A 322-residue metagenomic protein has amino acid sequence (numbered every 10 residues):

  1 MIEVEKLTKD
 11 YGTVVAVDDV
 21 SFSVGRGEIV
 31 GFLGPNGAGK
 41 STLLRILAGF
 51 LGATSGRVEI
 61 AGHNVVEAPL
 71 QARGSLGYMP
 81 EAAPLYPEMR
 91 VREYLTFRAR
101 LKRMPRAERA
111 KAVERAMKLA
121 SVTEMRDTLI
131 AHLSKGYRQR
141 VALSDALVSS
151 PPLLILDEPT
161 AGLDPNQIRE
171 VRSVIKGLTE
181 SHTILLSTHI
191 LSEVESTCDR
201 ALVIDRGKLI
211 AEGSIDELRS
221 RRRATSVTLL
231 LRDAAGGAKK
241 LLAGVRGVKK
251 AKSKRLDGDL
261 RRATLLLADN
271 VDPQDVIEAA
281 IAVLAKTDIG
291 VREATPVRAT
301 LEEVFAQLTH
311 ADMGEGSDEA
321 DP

Functional and structural regions predicted by a protein language model:
I2-V4, K9-D205, I210-A211: ABC transporter nucleotide-binding domains
K9, K250-S253, P296: Hydrophobic/anchoring residues in structured secondary elements
F97, R115, K240, A282 (+1 more regions): Surface-exposed charge patches
K102, H182, R222, R246-K249 (+4 more regions): Conserved NTP-handling cores and scaffolds of large molecular machines
E114, H132, D257-G258, A299: Positions that flank functional sites
R172-A268: ABC transporter nucleotide-binding domain
T264, D269-P322: C-terminal coupling/interaction segments
